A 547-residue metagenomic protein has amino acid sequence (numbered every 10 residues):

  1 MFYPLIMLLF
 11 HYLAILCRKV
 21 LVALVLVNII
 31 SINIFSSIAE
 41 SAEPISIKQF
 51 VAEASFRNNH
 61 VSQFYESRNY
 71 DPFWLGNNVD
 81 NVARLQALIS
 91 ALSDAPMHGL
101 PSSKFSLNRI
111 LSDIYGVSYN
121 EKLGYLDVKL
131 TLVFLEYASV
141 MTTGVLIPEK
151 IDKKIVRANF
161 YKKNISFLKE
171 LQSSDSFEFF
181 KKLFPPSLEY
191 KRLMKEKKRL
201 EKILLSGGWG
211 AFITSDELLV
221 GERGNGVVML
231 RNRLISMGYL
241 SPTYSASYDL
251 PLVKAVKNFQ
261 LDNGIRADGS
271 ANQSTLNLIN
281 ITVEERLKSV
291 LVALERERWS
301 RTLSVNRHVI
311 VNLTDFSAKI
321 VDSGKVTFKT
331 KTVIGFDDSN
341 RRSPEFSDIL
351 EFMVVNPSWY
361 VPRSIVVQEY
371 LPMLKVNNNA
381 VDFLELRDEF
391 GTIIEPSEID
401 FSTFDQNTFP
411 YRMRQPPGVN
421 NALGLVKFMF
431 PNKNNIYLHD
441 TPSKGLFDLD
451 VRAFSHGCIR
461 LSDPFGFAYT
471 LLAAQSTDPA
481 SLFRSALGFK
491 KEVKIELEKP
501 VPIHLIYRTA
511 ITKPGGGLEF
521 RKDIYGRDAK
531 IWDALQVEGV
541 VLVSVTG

Functional and structural regions predicted by a protein language model:
M1-C17: N-terminal secretory signal peptides that target proteins for export/translocation
F10, V117-E121, L218, T243: Short coil/turn segments at secondary-structure junctions
H11, C17-V20, S36-A39, V51: Short, intrinsically disordered, low-complexity terminal segments
K19-N33: Bacterial N-terminal signal peptides
I38-E66, V128, L132-L135, I155 (+1 more regions): Well-ordered beta-sheet/strand-loop patches within structured domains
S41-F160: Cationic-aromatic interfacial patches
D152, N164-L171, F180: Phosphate-/polyanion-interacting regions in eukaryotic proteins
